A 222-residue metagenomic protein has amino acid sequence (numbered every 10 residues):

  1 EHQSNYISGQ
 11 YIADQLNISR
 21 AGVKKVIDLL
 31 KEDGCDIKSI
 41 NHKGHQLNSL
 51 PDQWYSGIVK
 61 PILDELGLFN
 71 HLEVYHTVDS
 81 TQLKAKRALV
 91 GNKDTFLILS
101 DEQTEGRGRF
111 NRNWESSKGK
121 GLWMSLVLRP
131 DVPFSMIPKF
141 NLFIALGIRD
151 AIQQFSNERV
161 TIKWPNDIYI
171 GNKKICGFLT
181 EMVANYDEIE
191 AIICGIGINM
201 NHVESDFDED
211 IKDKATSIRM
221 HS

Functional and structural regions predicted by a protein language model:
E1-Q153: N-terminal lobe of the biotin/lipoate ligase/transferase fold
E1-S19, E32-D33, P133-V160, I170-S222: Long, positively charged amphipathic alpha-helical accessory segments at protein N-termini or as interdomain linkers
I40-N41, I162-K163, V203: Residue-level detector of family-conserved "landmark" positions at structurally sensitive sites
F96, E158-K163: A short coil-to-beta-strand element that immediately follows conserved catalytic motifs
D167: Conserved active-site carboxylates
